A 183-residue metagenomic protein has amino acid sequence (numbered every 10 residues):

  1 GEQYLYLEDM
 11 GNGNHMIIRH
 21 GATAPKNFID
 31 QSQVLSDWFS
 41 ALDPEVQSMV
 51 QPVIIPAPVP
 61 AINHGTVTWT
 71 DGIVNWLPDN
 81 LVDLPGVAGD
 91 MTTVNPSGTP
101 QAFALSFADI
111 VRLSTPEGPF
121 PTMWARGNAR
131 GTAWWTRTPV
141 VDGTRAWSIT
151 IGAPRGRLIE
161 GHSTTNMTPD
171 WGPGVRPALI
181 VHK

Functional and structural regions predicted by a protein language model:
G1-K183: Collagenous Gly-X-Y triple-helix signature in extracellular proteins
